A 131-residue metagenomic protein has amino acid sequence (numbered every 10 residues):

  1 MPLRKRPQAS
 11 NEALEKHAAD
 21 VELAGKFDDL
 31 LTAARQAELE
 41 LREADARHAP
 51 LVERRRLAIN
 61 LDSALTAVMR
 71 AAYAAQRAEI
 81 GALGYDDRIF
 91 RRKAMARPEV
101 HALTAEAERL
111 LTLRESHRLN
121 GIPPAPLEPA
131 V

Functional and structural regions predicted by a protein language model:
M1-E22, N120-V131: Actinobacteria-biased recognition of intrinsically disordered, low-complexity terminal regions
S10-L31, E43, R47: Short, charge/polar-rich alpha-helical segments
K26-A37, L65: Short amphipathic alpha-helical heptad-repeat segments
E38-L41, L65-A72, L111-R114: A structural signal for well-ordered alpha-helices, especially hydrophobic packing surfaces of coiled-coils
E38-L51, A75: Secondary-structure edge/capping motif, primarily at the C-terminal ends of alpha-helices and the immediately following
L51-D62: Short, charged, amphipathic alpha-helical segments
N60-I80: Amphipathic alpha-helical coiled-coil segments
A82-V131: Amphipathic alpha-helical binding modules
